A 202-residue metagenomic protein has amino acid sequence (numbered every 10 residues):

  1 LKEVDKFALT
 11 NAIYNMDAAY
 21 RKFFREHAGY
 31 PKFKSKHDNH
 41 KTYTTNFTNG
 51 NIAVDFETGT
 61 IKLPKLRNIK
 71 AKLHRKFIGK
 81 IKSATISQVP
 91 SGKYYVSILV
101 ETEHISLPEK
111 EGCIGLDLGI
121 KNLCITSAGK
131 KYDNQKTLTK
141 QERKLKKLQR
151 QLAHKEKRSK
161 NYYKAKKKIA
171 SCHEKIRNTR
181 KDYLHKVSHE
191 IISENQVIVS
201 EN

Functional and structural regions predicted by a protein language model:
L1-N202: Nucleic-acid substrate recognition interfaces
